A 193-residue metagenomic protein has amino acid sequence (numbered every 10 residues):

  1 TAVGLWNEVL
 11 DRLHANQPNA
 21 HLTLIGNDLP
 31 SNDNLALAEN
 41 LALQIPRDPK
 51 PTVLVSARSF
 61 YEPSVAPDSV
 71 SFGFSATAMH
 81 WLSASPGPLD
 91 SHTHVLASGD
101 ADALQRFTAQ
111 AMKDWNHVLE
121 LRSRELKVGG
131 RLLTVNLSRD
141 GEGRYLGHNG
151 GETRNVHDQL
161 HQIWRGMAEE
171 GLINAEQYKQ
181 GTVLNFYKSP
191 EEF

Functional and structural regions predicted by a protein language model:
T1-P18: Conserved SAM-binding loop of SAM-dependent methyltransferases across substrates and taxa, primarily the Class I
A20-D28: Conserved SAM-binding motif I beta-strand of class I
L35-P63, P67: S-adenosyl-L-methionine
D68-T77, L121, G130-L133: Short SAM/SAH-binding signature in class I
F72, G99-A103, G129-L137: Conserved beta-strand signature within the Rossmann-like core of class I S-adenosyl-L-methionine
H80, G87-V128: A short glycine-rich, Lys/Arg-flanked "PGG" loop and its adjoining helix->strand segment in the class I
V128-F193: Substrate-binding/catalytic lobe of Class I Rossmann-like enzymes that use SAM or dcSAM, i.e., the mid-to-C-terminal
